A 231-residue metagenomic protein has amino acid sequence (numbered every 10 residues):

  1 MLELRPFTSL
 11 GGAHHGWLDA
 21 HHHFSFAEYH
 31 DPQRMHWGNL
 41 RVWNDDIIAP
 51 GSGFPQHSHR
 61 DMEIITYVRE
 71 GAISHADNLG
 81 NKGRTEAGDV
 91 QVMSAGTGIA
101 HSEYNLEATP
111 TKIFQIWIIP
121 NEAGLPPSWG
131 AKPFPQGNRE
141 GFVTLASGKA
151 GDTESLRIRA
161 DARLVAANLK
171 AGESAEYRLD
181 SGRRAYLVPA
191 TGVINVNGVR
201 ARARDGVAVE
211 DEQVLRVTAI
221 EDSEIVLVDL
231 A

Functional and structural regions predicted by a protein language model:
M1-A231: Jelly-roll (double-stranded beta-helix
